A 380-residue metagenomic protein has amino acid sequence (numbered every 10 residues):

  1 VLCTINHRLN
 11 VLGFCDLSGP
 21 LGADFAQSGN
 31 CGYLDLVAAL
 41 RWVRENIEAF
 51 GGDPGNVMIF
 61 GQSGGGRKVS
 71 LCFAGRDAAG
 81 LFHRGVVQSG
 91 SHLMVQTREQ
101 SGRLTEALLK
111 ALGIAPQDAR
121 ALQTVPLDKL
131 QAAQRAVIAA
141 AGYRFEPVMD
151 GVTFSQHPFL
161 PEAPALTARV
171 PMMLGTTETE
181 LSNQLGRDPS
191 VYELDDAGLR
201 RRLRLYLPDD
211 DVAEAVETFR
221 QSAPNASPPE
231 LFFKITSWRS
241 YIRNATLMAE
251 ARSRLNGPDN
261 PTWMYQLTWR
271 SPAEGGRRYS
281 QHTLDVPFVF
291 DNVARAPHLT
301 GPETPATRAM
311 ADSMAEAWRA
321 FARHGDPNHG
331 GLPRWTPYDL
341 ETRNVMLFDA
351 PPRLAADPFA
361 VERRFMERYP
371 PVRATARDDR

Functional and structural regions predicted by a protein language model:
V1-A49: Cap/lid segment of the alpha/beta-hydrolase catalytic domain
G13-S18, S70-C72, V95-Q100, N183-D188 (+1 more regions): Short, solvent-exposed loop/turn and secondary-structure capping segments
F25-N30, S91-Q96, P158-L160, N225-R239 (+3 more regions): Active-site rim elements
E45, A79, Q88-R202, E230-L255 (+1 more regions): Substrate-access "cap/lid" subdomains that shape and gate the entrance to catalytic or ligand-binding pockets
F50-Q62: Alpha/beta-hydrolase fold nucleophile elbow
G61-G64, R76, S89: Catalytic nucleophile serine of serine hydrolases, specifically the conserved "nucleophile elbow" pentapeptide
G66-A78: Short glycine-enriched nucleophile-adjacent loop and the immediately C-terminal alpha-helix near the catalytic center
I242-R380: Mobile gating loops/cap/lid regions near enzyme active sites that modulate substrate access
